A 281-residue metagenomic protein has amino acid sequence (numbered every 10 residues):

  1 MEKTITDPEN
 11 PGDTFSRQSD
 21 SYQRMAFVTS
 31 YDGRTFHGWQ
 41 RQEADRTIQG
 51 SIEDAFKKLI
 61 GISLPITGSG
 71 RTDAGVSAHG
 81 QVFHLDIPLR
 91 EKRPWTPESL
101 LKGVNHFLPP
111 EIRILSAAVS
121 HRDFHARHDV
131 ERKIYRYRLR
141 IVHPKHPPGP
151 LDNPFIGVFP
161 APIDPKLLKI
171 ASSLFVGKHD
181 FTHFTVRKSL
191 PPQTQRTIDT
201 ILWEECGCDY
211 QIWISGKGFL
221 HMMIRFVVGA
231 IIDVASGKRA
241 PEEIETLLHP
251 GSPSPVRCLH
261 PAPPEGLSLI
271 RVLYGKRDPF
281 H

Functional and structural regions predicted by a protein language model:
E2-H281: Structured-RNA-binding interfaces characteristic of tRNA pseudouridine synthases
